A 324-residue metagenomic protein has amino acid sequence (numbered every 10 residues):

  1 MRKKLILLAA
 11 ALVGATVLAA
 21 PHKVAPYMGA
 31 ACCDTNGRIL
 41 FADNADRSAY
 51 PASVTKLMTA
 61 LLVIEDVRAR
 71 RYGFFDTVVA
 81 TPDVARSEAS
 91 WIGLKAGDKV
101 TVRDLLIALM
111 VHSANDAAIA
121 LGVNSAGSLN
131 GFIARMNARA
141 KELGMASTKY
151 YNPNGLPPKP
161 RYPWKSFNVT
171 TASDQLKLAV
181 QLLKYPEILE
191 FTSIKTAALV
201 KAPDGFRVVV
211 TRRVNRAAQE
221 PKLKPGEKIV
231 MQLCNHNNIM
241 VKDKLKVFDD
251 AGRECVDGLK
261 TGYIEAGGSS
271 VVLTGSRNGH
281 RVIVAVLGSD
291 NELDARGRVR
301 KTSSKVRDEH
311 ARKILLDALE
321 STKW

Functional and structural regions predicted by a protein language model:
K4-V13: Sec-dependent N-terminal signal peptides
A19-S173, K177, L182-P186: Active-site-adjacent loops and short helices of periplasmic peptidoglycan-processing enzymes
H22-G29, G127-W324: Penicillin-recognizing serine hydrolase domain
